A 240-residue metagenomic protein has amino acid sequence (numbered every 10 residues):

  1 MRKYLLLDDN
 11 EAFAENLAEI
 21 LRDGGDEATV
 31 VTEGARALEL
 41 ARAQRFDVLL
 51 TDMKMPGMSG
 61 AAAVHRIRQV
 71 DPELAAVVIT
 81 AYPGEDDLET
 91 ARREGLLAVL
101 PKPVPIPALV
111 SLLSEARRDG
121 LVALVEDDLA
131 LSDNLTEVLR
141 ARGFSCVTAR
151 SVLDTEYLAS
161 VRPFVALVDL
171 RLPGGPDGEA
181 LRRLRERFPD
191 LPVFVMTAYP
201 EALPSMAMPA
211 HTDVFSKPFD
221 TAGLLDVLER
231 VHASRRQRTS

Functional and structural regions predicted by a protein language model:
D8, E126: Conserved acidic carboxylate
E11-T29, L129-V147: Two-component/phosphorelay signaling modules centered on CheY-like receiver
G25-T32, L40, G143-V152, Y157-L158: Short hydrophobic/Thr-rich beta-strand motif most characteristic of the beta2 strand and flanking loop of CheY-like
T32-R36, M58-A62, S151, P176-E179: Acidic catalytic/metal-coordinating carboxylates
M55, L172-P173: Receiver (REC) domain active-site loop signature in two-component systems and cognate sites in sensor histidine kinases
A62, P83-V99, S111, E179 (+3 more regions): Alpha4 helix (beta4-alpha4-beta5 surface) of REC/receiver domains from two-component response regulators
D86, V104-L112, A130, T136-V138 (+1 more regions): C-terminal output helix
